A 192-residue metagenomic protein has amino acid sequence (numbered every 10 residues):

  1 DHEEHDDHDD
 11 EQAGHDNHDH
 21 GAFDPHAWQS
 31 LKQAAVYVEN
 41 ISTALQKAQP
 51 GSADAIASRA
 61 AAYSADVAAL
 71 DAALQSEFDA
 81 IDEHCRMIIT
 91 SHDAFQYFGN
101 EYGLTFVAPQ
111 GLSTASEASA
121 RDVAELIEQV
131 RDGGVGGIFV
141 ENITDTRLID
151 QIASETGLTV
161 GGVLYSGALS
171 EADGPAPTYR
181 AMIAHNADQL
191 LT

Functional and structural regions predicted by a protein language model:
D1-T192: Extracytoplasmic metal-acquisition and chelation regions
